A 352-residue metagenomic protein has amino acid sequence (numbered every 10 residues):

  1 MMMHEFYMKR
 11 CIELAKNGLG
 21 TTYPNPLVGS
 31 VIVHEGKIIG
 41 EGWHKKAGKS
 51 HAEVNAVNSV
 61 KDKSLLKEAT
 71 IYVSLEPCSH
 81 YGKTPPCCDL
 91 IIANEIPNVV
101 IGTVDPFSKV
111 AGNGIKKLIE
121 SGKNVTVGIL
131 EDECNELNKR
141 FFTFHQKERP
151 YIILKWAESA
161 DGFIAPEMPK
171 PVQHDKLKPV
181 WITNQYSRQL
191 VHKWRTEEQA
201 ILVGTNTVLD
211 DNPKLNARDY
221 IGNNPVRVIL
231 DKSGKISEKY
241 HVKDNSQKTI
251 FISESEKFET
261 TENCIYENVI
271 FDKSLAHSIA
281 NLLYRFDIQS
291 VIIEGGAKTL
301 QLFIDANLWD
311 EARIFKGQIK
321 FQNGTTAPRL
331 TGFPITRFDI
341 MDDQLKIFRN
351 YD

Functional and structural regions predicted by a protein language model:
M1-K49: Flexible, acidic/Gly-rich N-terminal and inter-domain linker regions that tether and position cofactor-handling modules
E5-N25, K61, L65, K83 (+1 more regions): Enzymes that bind and transform nitrogen-containing heteroaromatic metabolites
I32-E133, M168-P171, L302: Zn2+-dependent cytidine deaminase-like catalytic core
K37, V104, K117, F144-H145 (+3 more regions): Alpha-helix boundary/capping detector
I115, E131, N135-N138, R188-R195: Hydrophobic, well-ordered secondary-structure segments
N138-R149: Flexible, polar/acidic helix-loop-strand segments at domain edges
